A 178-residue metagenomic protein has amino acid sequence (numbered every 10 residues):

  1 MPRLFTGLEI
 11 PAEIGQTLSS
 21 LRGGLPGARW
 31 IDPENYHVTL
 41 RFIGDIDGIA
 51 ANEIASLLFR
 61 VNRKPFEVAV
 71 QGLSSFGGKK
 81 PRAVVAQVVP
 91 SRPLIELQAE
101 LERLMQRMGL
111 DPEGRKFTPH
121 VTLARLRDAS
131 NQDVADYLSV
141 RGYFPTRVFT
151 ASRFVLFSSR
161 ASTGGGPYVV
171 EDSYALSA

Functional and structural regions predicted by a protein language model:
M1-A178: Histidine-dependent nucleotide/RNA phosphoesterase domain, centered on the 2H-phosphoesterase fold with its duplicated
